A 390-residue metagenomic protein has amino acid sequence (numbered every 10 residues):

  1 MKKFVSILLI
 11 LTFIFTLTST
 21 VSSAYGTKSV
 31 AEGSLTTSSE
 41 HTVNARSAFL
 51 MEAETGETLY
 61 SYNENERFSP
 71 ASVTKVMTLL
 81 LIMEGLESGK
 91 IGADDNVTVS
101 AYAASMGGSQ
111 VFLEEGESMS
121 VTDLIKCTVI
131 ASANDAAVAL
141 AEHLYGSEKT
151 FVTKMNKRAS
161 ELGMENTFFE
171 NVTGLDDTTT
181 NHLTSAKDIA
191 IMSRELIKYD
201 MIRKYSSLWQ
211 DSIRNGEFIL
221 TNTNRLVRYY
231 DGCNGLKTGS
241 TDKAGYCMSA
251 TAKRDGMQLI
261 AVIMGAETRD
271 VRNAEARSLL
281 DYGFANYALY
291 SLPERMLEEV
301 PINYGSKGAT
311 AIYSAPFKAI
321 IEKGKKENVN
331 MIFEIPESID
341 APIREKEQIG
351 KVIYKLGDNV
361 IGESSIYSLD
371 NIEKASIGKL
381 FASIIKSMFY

Functional and structural regions predicted by a protein language model:
M1-K2, P70, V121, I377 (+1 more regions): Structural motif marking the loop-to-transmembrane transition
K2-S23: Sec-dependent N-terminal signal peptides of Gram-positive bacterial secreted proteins and lipoproteins
K3-F4, V76, R254: Hydrophobic alpha-helical segments, especially transmembrane helices and their immediate juxtamembrane helical caps
L9, N44, E345-Q348: Residue-level preference for short coil/turn positions at secondary-structure junctions
F15-T16, S88, S291-E294: Residues in and immediately flanking transmembrane alpha helices
V21-D200: Active-site-adjacent loops and short helices of periplasmic peptidoglycan-processing enzymes
M164-F168, T180-Y390: Domain-terminus/edge residues, biased toward the C-terminal soluble/receptor-binding domains of extracytoplasmic
